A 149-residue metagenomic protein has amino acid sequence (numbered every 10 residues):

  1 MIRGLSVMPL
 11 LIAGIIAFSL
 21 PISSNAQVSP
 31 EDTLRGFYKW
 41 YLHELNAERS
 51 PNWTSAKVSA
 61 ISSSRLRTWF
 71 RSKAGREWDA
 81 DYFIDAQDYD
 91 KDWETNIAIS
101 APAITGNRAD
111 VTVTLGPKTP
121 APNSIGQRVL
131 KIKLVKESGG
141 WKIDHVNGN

Functional and structural regions predicted by a protein language model:
M1-L11: Bacterial N-terminal signal peptides that target proteins for export
P9-S19: Bacterial N-terminal signal peptides
L20-A26: Sec/Tat signal peptide C-region and signal peptidase I cleavage site
V28-N46: Short, aromatic-enriched amphipathic alpha-helices that serve as compact interaction elements
S29-P30, S50, P122, G126 (+1 more regions): Extracytoplasmic/periplasmic, Sec-exported soluble proteins
T33, A47-R76: Short, well-ordered alpha-helical segments enriched in acidic and aromatic residues
S62-P122: Surface-exposed, charged secondary-structure patches
Q127-N149: Short beta-strand edge/turn micro-motifs at domain boundaries
